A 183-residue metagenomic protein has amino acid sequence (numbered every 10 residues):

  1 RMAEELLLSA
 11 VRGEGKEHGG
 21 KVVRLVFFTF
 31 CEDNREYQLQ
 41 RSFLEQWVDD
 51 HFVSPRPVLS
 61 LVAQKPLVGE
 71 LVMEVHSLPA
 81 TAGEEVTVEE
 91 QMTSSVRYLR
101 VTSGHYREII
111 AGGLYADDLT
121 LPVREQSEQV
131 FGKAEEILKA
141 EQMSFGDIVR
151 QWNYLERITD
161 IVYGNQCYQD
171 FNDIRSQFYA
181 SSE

Functional and structural regions predicted by a protein language model:
R1-E183: Short, polar/acidic, helix-capping and beta-turn segments at strand->helix junctions that line the mouths
